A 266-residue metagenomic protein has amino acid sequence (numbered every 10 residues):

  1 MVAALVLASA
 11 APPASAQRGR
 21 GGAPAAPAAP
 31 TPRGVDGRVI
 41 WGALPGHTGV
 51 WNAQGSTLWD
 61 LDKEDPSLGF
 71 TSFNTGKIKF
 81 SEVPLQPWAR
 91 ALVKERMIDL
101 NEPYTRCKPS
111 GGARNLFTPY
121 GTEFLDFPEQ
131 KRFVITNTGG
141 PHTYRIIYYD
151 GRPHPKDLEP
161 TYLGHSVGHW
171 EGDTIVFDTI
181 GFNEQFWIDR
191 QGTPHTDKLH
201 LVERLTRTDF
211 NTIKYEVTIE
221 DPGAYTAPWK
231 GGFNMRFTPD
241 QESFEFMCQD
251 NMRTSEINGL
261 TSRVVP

Functional and structural regions predicted by a protein language model:
M1-S9: Bacterial N-terminal signal peptides
P12-P266: PEST-like low-complexity, intrinsically disordered acidic/proline/serine-rich tracts that flank trafficking/processing
